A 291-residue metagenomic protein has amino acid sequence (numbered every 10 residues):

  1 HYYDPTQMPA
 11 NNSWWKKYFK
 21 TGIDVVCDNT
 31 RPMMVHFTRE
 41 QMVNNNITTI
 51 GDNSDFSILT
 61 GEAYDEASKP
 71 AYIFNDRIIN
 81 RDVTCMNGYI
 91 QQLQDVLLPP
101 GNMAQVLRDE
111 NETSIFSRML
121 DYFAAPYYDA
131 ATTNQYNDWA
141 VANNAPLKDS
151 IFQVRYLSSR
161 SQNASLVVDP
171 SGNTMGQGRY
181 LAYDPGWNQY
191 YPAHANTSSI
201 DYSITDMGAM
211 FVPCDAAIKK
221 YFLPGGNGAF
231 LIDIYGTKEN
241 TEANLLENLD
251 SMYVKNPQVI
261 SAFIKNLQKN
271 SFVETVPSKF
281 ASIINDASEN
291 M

Functional and structural regions predicted by a protein language model:
H1-M291: Mature, structured domains of secreted/extracytosolic soluble proteins
